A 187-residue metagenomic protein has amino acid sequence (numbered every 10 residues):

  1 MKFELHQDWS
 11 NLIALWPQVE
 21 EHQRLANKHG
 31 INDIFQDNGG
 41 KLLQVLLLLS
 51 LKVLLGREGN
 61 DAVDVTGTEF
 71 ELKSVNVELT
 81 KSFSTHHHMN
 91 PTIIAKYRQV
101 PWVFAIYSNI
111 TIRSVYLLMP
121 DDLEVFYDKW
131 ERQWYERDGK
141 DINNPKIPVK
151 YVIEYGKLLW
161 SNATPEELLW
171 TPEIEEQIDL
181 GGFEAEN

Functional and structural regions predicted by a protein language model:
M1-N187: Nucleic-acid endonuclease domains
